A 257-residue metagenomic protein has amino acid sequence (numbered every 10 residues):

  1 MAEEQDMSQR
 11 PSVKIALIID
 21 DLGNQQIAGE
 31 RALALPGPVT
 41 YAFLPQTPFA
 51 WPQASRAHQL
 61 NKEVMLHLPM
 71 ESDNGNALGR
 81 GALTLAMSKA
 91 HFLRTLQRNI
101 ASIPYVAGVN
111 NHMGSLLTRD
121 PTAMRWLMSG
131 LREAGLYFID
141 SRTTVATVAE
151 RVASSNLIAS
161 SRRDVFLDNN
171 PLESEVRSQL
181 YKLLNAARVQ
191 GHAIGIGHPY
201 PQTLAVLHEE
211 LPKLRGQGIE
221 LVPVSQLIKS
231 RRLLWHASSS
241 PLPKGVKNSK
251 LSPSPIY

Functional and structural regions predicted by a protein language model:
M1-V13, L180-Y181, G218-L221, S225-I228 (+1 more regions): Terminal interaction modules at protein C-ends
E4-A77: Active-site beta->alpha N-cap acidic-glycine motif
K14-I19, R80-A90, N169-V176: Active-site mouth loops of central-metabolism enzymes
A50-A54, N74-A77, N170-E175, S230-L233: Short, charged, surface-exposed secondary-structure boundary motifs
Q53, A146-S155, R231-P241: Glycine-rich, charge-decorated loop segments at or immediately adjacent to ligand/cofactor-binding or catalytic sites
S55-Y105: Substrate-binding cleft of extracellular glycoside hydrolase catalytic domains
K89-Y181, R188, H192, H198-I219 (+1 more regions): Catalytic domains of cell-wall/extracellular-matrix polysaccharide-remodeling enzymes, centered on de-N-acetylation
W235-Y257: C-terminal accessory domains and tails appended to enzymatic cores
